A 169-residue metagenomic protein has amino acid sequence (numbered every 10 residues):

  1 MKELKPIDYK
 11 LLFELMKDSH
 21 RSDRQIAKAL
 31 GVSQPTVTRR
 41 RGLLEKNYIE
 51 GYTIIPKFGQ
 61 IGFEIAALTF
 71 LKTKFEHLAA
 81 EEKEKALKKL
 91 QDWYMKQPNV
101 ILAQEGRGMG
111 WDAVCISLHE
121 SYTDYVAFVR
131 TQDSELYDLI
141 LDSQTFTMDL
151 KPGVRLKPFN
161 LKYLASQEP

Functional and structural regions predicted by a protein language model:
M1-P169: A compositional/biophysical signature of low hydrophobicity enriched in polar/charged and small residues
